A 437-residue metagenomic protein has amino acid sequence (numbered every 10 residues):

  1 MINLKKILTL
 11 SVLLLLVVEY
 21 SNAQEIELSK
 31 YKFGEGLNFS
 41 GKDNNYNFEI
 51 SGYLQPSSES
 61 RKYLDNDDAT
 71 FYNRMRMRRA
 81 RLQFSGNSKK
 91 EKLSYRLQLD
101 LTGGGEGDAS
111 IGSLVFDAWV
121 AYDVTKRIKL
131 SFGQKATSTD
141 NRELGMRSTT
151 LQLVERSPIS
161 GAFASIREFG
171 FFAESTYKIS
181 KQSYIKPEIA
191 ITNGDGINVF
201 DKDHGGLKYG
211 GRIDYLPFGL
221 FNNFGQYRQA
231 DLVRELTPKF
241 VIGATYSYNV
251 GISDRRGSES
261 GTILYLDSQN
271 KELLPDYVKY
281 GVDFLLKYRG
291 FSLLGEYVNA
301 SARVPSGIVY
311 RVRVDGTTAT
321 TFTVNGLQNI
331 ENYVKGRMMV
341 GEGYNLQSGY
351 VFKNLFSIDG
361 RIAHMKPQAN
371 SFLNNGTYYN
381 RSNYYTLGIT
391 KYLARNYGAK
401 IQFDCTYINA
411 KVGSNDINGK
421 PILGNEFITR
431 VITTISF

Functional and structural regions predicted by a protein language model:
M1-E25: Bacterial Sec-dependent N-terminal signal peptides
V18, Y63, L93, D108 (+10 more regions): Generic domain-boundary/flexible-linker signal
S21-I50, F221-K239, I252-G257, L393-K400: Outer-membrane beta-barrel biogenesis signature
E25-L28, D68, L236-F437: Outer-membrane beta-barrel pore domains
K32, G112-S113, Y277: Short solvent-exposed loop/turn micro-motifs enriched in small/polar/acidic residues
L37-K62, A69-I197, D201-L220, V241 (+4 more regions): Outer membrane beta-barrel
A69, I189, H204-G206, Y227-L232 (+1 more regions): Short intrinsically disordered coil segments
